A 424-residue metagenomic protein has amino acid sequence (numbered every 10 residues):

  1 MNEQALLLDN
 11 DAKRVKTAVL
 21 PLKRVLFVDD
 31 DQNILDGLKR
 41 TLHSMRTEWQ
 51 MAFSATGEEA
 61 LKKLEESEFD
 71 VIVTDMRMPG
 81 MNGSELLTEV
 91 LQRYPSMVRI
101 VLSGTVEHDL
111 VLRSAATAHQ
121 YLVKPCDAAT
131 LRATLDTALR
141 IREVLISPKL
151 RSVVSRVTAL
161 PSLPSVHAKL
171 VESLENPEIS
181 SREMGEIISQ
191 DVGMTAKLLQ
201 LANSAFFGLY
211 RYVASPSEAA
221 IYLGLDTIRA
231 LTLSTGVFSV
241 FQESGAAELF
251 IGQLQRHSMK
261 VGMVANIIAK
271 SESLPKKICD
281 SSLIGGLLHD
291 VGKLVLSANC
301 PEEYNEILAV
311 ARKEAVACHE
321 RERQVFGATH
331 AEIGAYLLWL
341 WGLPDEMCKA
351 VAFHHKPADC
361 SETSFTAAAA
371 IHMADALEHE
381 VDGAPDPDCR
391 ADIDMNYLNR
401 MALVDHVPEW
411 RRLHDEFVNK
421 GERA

Functional and structural regions predicted by a protein language model:
N2-L6, A12-V19, A128-L308, R312-A391: Conserved alpha-helical "signature site" that marks functionally important helical segments or helix/loop junctions
L20, Q32-A52: Two-component/phosphorelay signaling modules centered on CheY-like receiver
D29, D75, S103: Active-site residues of response regulator receiver
M45-R46, E65-S67, E89-M97, T117: Conserved phosphotransfer cores of two-component systems
A55-E59, N82-L86: Acidic catalytic/metal-coordinating carboxylates
S67-V73: Active-site beta3 strand of CheY-like receiver
M78: Receiver (REC) domain active-site loop signature in two-component systems and cognate sites in sensor histidine kinases
E85, V98, T105-L122, A129: Alpha4 helix (beta4-alpha4-beta5 surface) of REC/receiver domains from two-component response regulators
